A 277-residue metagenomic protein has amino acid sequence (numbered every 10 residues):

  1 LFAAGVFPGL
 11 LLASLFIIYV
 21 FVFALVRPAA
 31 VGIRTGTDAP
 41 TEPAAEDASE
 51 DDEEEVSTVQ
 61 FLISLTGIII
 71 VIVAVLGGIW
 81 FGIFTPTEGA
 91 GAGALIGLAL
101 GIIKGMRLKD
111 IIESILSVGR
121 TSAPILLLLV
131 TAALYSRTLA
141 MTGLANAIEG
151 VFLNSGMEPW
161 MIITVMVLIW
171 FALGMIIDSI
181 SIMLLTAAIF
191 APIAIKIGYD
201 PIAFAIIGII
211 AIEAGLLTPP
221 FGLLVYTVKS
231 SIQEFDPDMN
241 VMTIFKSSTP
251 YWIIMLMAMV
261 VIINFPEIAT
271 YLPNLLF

Functional and structural regions predicted by a protein language model:
L1-F277: Alpha-helical transmembrane segments of multi-pass membrane transport proteins
